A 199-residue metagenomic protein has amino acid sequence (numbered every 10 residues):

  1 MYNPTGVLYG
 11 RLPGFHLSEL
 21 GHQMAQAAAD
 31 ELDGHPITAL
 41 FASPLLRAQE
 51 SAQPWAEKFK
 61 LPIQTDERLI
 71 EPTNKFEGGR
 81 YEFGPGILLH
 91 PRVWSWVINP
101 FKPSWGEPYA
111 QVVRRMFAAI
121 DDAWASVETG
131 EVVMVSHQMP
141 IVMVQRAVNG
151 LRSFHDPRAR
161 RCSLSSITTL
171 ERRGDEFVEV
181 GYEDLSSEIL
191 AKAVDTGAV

Functional and structural regions predicted by a protein language model:
M1-I37, Q53, E57-L61, G79-R80 (+2 more regions): An N-terminal RHG(E/S)-centered segment typical of histidine phosphatases
A27-W94, R160: Phosphate-coordination/substrate-recognition cap region in phosphate-metabolizing enzymes
G34-P36, A123-G130: Glycine-rich phosphate-binding loop signature in dinucleotide/nucleotide-binding domains
A42-S43, R114, V135-S136: Short beta-strand scaffold positions
R47, P140-I141: Alpha-helix capping/helix-boundary segments
Q64-T65, E71-F83, E128-G130, R146-V199: Acidic, low-complexity terminal tails and accessory targeting/binding regions of phosphate-metabolizing enzymes
H90-Q111: Short glycine/proline- and acidic residue-enriched helix-loop micro-motifs that form flexible lids or anion-recognition
E128-Q138: Generic beta-sheet signal
